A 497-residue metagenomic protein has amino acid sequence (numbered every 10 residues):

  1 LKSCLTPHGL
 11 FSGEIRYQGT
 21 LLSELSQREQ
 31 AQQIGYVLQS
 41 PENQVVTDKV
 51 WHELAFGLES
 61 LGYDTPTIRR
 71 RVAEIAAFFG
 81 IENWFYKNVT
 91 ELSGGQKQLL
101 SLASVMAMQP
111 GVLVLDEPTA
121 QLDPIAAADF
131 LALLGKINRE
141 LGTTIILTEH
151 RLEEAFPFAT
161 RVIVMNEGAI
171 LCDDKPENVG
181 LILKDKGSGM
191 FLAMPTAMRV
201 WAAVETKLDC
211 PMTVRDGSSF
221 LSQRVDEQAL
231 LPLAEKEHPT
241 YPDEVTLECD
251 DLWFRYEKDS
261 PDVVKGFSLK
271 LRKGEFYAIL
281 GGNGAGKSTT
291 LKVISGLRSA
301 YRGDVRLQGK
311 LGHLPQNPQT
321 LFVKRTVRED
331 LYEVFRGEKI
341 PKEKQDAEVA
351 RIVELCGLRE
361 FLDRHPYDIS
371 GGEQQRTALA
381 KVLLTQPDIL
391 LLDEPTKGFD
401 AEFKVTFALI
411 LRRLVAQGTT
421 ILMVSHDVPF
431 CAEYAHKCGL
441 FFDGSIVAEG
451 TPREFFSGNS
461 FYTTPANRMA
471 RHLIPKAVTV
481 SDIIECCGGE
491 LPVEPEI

Functional and structural regions predicted by a protein language model:
L1-K2, S295: Helix-to-loop junction immediately C-terminal to a conserved catalytic motif
L10-T20, Q30, G303-L311: Conserved ABC transporter NBD signature motif
P66-W84, L252, Y332, E343-F361: Conserved ABC ATPase "signature" region
N88-L92, H365-I369, E373: Conserved ABC ATPase signature
L113-D116, L390-D393: Catalytic Walker B motif of ABC-type/P-loop ATPase nucleotide-binding domains
V162-K175, C438-T451: H-loop (His-switch) and adjacent beta-strand-loop-beta switch element of ABC-type ATPase nucleotide-binding domains
D185-D243, Y462-I497: ABC ATPase nucleotide-binding domains
